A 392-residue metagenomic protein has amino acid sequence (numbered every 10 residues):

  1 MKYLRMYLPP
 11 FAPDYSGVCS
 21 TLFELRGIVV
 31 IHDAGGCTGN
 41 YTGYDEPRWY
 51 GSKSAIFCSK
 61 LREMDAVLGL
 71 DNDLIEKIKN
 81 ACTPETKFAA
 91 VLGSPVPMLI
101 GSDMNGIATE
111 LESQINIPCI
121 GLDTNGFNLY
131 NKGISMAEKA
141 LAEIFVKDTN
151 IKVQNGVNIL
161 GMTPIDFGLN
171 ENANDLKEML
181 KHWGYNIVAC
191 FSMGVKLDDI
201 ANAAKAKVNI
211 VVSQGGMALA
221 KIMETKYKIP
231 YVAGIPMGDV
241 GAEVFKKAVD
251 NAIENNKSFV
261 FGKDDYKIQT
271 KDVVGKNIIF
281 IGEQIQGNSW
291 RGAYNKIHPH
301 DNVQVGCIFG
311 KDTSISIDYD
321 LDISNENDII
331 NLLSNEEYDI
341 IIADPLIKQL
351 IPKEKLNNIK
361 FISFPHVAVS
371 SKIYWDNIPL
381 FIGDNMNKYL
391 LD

Functional and structural regions predicted by a protein language model:
M1-D392: An N-terminal assembly and electron-transfer interface module characteristic of large anaerobic redox and radical
